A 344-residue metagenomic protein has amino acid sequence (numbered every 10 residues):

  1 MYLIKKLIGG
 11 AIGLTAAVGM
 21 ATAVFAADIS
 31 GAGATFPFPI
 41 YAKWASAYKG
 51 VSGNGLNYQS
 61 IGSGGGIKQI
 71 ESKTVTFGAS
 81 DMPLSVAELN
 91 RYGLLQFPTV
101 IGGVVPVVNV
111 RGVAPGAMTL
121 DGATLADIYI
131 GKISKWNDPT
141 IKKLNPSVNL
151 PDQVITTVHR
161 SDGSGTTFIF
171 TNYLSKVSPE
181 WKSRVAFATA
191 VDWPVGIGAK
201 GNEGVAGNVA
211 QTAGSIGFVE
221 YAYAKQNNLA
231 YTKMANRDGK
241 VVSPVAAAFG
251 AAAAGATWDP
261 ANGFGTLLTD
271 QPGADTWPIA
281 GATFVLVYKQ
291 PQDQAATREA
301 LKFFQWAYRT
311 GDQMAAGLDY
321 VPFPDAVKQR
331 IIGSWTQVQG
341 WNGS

Functional and structural regions predicted by a protein language model:
M1-I12: Bacterial N-terminal signal peptides that target proteins for export
Y2-I4, M20, A79-S80: Assembly/oligomerization scaffold segments
L14-F25: C-terminal segment of classical bacterial N-terminal signal peptides
F25-S344: Flexible loop/hinge segments at secondary-structure junctions
